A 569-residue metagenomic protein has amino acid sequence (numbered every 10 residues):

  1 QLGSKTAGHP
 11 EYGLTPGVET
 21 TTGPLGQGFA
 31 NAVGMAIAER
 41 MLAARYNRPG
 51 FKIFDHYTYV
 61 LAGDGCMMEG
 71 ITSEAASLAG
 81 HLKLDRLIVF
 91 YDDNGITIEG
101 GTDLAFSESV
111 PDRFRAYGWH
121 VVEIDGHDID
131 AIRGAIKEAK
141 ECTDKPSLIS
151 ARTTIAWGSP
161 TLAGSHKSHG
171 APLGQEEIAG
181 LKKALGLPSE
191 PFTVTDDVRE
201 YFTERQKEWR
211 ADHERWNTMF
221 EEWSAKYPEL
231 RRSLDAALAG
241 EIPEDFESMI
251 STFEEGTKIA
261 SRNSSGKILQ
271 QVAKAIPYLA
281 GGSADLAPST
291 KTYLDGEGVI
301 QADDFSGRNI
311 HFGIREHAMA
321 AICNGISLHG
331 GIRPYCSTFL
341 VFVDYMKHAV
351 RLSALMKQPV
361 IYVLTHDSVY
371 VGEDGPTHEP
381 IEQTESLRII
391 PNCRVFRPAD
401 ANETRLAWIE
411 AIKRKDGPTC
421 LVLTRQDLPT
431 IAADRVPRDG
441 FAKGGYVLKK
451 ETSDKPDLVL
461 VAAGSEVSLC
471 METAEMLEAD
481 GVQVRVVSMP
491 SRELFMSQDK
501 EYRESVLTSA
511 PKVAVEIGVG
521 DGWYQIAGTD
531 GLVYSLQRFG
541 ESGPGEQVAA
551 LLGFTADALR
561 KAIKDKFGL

Functional and structural regions predicted by a protein language model:
Q1-Y59, E200-V422, D427, S505-V506 (+2 more regions): Thiamine diphosphate
L2-L14, V18-T21, N31, I37 (+6 more regions): Thiamine diphosphate
L61-A62, F90, S150, S283: Generic enzyme active-site microenvironment
G63, I124, S283, S337-T338 (+3 more regions): Small/polar loops that bind or transfer phosphate-bearing groups
G65, D125-D128, T153, D285-P288 (+2 more regions): Short, flexible loop/turn elements at secondary-structure junctions
G65, N94, D367: Acidic beta-to-alpha connecting loop that harbors the catalytic carboxylate
G65-I71: Short acidic, Gly/Ser-rich segments with clustered Asp/Glu that frequently serve as metal-coordination loops in enzyme
D196-V198: Low-complexity, polybasic segments enriched for Lys interleaved with small residues
